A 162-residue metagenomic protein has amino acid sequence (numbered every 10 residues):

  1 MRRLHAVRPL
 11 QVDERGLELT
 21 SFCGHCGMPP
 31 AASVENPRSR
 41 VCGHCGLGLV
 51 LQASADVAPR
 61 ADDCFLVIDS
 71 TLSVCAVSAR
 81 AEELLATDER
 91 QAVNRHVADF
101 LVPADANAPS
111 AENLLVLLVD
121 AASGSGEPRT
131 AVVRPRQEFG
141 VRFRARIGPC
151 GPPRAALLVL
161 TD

Functional and structural regions predicted by a protein language model:
R2-V34, S39-V41, G48, D62-C64 (+1 more regions): Sensory/regulatory domains in signal-transduction proteins
L47-R60: Short metal-binding segments enriched for Cys and/or His
